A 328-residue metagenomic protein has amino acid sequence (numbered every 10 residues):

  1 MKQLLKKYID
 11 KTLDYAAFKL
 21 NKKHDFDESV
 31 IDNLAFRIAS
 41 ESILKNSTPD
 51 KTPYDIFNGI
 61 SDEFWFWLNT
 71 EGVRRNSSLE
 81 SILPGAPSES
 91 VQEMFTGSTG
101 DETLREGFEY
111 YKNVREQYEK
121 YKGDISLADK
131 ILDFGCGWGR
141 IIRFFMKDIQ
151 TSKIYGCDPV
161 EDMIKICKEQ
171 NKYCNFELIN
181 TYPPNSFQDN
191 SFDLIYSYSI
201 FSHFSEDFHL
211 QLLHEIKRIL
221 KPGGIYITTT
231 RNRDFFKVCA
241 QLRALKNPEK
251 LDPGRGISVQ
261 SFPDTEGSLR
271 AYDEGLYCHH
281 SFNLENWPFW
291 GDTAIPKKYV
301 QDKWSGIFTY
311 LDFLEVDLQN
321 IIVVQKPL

Functional and structural regions predicted by a protein language model:
Q3-L127, G137-P184, E206, Q211 (+1 more regions): Class I (Rossmann-like) S-adenosyl-L-methionine-dependent methyltransferase catalytic domain, capturing the SAM-binding
D129-K130, K221: Residues that mark the start of a beta-strand
K130, K153, S191-D193: Structural signature of beta-strand start/N-cap positions in the alpha/beta core of ABC transporter nucleotide-binding
D133: Class I SAM-dependent methyltransferase core
N185-I195: A short acidic, Gly/Pro-enriched loop at the edge of an enzyme's catalytic core that lines a small-molecule cofactor
L194-D207: A short SAM/SAH-binding and catalytic strip from SAM-dependent methyltransferases
L210-P222: A short glycine-rich, Lys/Arg-flanked "PGG" loop and its adjoining helix->strand segment in the class I
